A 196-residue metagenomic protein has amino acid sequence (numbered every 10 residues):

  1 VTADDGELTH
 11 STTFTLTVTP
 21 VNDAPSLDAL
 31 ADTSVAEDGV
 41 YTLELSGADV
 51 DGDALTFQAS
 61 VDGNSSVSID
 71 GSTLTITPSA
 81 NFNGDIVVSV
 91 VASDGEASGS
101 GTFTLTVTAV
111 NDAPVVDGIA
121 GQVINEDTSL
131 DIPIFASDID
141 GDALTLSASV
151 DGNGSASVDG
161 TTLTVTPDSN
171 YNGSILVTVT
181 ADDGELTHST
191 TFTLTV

Functional and structural regions predicted by a protein language model:
V1-D23, A31-D112, A120-T145, S149-V196: Acidic, turn/loop-rich segments in luminal/extracellular domains of secretory-pathway and cell-surface proteins
